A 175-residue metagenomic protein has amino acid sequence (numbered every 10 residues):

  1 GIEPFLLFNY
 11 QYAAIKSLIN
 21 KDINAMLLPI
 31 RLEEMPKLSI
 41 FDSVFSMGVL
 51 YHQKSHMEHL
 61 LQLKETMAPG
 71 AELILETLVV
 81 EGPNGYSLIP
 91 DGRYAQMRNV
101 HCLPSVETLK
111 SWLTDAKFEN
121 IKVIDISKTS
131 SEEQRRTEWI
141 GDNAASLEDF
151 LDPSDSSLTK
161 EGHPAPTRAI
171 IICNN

Functional and structural regions predicted by a protein language model:
G1-E34: Class I SAM-dependent methyltransferase SAM/SAH-binding core
I30-V44: A short acidic, Gly/Pro-enriched loop at the edge of an enzyme's catalytic core that lines a small-molecule cofactor
F41-H56: A short SAM/SAH-binding and catalytic strip from SAM-dependent methyltransferases
M57-E72: A short glycine-rich, Lys/Arg-flanked "PGG" loop and its adjoining helix->strand segment in the class I
L75-T77: Acidic carboxylate diad motif detector
V79-V100: Short, glycine-/aromatic-enriched active-site segment of Class I SAM-dependent methyltransferases
V100-V123: Short alpha-helix
N120-F150: Conserved catalytic loop of SAM-dependent methyltransferase domains
